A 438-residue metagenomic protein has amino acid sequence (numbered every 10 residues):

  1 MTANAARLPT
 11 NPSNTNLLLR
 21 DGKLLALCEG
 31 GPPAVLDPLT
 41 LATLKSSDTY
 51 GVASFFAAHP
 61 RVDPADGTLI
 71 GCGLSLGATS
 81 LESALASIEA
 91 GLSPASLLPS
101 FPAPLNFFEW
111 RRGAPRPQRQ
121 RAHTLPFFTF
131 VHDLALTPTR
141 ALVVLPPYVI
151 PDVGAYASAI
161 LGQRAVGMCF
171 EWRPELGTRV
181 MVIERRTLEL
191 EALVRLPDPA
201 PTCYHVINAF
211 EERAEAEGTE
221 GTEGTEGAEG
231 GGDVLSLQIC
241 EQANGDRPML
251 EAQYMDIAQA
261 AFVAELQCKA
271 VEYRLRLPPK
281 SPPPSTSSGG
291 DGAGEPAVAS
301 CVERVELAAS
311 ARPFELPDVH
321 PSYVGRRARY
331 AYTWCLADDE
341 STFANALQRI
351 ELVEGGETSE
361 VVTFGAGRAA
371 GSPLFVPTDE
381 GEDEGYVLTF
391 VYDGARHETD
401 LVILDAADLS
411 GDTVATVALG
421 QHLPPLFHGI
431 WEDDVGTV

Functional and structural regions predicted by a protein language model:
M1-E217, E229-V438: Beta-propeller domains
